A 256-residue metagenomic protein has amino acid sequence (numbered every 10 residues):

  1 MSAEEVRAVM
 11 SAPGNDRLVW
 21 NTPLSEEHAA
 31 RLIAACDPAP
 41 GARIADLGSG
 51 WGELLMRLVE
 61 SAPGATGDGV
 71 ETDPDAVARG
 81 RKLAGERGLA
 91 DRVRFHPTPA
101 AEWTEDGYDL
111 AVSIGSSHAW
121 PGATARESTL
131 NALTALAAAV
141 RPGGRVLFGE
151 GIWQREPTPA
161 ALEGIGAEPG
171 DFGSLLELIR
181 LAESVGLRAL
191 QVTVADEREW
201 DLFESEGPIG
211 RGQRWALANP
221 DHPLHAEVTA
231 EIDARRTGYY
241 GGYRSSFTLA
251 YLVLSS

Functional and structural regions predicted by a protein language model:
P23-P40: Conserved alpha-helix/loop element of class I SAM-dependent methyltransferases that forms part of the SAM/SAH-binding
G41-G50: Conserved class I S-adenosyl-L-methionine
E53-A101: Class I SAM-dependent methyltransferase SAM/SAH-binding core
A101-A111: A short acidic, Gly/Pro-enriched loop at the edge of an enzyme's catalytic core that lines a small-molecule cofactor
L110-E127: A short SAM/SAH-binding and catalytic strip from SAM-dependent methyltransferases
E127-R145: A short glycine-rich, Lys/Arg-flanked "PGG" loop and its adjoining helix->strand segment in the class I
F148-P169: Short, glycine-/aromatic-enriched active-site segment of Class I SAM-dependent methyltransferases
Q191-S256: Conserved Class I S-adenosyl-L-methionine
